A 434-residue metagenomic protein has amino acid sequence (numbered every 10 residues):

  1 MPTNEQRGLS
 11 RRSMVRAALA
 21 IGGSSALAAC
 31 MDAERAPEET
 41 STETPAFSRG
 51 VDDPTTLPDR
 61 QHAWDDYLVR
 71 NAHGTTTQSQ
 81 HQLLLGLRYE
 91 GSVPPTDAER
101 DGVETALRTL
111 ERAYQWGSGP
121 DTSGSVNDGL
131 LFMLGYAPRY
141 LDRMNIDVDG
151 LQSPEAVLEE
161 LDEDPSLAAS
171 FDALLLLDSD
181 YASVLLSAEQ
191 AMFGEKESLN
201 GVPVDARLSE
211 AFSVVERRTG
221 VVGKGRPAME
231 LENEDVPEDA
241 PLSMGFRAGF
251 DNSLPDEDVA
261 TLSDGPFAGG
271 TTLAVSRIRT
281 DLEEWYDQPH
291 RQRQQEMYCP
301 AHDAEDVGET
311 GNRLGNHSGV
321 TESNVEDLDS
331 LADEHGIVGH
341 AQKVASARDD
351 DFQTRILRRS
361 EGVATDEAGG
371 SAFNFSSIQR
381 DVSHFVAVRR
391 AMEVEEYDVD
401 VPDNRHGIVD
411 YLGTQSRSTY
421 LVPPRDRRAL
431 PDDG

Functional and structural regions predicted by a protein language model:
P2-G8, S13-L27, D32-G434: Long, histidine/aromatic-enriched segments associated with O2/redox biology
